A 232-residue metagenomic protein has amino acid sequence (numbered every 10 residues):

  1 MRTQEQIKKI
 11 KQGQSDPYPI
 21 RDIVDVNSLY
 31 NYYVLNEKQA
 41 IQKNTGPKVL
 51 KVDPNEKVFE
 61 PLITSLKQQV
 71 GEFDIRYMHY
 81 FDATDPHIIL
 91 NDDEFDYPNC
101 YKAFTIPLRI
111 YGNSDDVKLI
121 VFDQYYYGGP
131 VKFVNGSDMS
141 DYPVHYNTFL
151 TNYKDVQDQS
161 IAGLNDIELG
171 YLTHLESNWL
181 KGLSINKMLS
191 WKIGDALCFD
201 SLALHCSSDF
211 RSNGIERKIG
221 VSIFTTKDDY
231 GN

Functional and structural regions predicted by a protein language model:
M1-N91, D115-L119, Y125, K132-D158: Non-heme Fe(II)/2-oxoglutarate
Q12-Q14, I23-K38, G194-D195, D200-A203 (+2 more regions): Catalytic cores of PAPS-dependent sulfotransferases and nucleotide-sugar/CMP/GDP-dependent glycosyltransferases
T84-A196, D200-L202, R211-N232: Catalytic core of non-heme Fe(II) oxygenases with the double-stranded beta-helix
C206: Short glycine-rich, flexible loops that bind phosphorylated cofactors or substrates
